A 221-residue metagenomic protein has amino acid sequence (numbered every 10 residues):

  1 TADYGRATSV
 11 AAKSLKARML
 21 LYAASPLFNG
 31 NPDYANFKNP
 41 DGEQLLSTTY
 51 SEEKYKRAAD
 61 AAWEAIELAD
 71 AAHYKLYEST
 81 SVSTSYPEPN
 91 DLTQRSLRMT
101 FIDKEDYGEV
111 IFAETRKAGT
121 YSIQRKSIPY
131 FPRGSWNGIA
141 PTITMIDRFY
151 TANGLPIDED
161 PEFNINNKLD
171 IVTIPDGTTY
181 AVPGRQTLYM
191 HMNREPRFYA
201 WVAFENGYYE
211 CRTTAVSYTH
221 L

Functional and structural regions predicted by a protein language model:
T1-D3: Flexible helix-coil transition and linker loops at the boundaries of alpha-helical arrays
V10, L20-Y218: An aromatic- and glycine-enriched ligand-binding surface/loop that stacks and positions planar moieties
K16: Active-site neighborhood of glycoside hydrolase catalytic domains
L221: Active-site beta-strand/loop architecture of penicillin-binding DD-peptidases
